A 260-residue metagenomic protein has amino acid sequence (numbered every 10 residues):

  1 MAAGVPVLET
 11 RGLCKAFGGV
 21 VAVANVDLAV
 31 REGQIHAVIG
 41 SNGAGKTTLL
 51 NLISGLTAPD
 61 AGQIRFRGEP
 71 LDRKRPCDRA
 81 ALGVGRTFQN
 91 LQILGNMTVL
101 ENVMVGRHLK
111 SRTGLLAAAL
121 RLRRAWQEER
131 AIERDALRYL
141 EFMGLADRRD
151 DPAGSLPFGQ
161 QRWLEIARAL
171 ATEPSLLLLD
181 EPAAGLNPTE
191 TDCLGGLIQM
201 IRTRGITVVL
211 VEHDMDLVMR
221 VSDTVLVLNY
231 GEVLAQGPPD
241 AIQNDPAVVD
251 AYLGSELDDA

Functional and structural regions predicted by a protein language model:
A2-A260: Glycine-rich phosphate-binding loops of nucleotide-dependent enzymes
